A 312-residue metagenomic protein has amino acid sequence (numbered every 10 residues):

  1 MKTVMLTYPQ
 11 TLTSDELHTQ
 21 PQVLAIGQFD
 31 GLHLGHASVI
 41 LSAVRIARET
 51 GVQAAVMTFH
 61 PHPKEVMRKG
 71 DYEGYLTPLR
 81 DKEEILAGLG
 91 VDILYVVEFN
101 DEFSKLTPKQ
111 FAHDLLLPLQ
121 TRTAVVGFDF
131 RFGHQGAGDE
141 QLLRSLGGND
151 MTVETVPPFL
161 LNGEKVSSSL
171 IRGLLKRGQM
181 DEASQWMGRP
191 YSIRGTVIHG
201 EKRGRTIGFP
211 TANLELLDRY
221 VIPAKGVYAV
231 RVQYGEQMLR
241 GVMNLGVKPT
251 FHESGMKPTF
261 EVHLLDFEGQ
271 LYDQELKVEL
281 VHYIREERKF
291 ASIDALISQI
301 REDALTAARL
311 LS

Functional and structural regions predicted by a protein language model:
K2-T13: Short acidic-hydrophobic, aromatic-tinged amphipathic segments that line or gate anion-handling sites
T13-P78: N-terminal catalytic cores of NTP/NDP-binding nucleotidyl/phosphoryl-transfer enzymes
H33, L86, A124, A183 (+2 more regions): Residue-level signal for inorganic ion chemistry
S38, S42, D81, E182-R189 (+2 more regions): A non-catalytic, amphipathic alpha-helix used as a structural packing/dimerization or gating element in enzyme scaffolds
E65-F128, F132-M151: N-terminal Rossmann-like or analogous alpha/beta NTP/dinucleotide-binding catalytic cores that position adenine
G148-G246: Glycine-rich, Lys/Arg-enriched anion-binding loops that position phosphate/diphosphate groups for phosphoryl
G200-S312: Phosphate/ribose-recognition catalytic cores of enzymes acting on nucleotide-derived substrates
